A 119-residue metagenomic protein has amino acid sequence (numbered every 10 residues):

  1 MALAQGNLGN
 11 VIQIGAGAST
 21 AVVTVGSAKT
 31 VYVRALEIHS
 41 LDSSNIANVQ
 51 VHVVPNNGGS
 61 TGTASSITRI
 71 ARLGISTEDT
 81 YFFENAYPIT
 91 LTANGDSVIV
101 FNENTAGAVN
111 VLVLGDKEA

Functional and structural regions predicted by a protein language model:
M1-V31, L41, N57-G58, N94-G95 (+1 more regions): C-terminal interaction-tip segments
S19-A21, A35, F82-N85: Short structured motifs
V33-A35, I46-Q50, A108-N110: Exposed beta-strand and adjacent loop surfaces of beta-rich binding modules that mediate intermolecular recognition
E37-H39: Short edge beta-strand/loop segments characteristic of extracellular beta-sandwich folds
S43-I67: Short, surface-exposed beta-strand/strand-loop-strand elements in extracellular ectodomains
V49-N56, N85, L91-A93, D116-E118: Generic alpha-helical propensity signal that fires on short helical segments and nearby coil/disordered stretches
V51-V53, I70-I75, F83-N85, F101-E103 (+1 more regions): Beta-strand-rich, repetitive solenoid scaffolds
G59-D96: Intrinsically disordered, low-complexity Pro/Gly/Ser/Thr-rich segments with frequent PxxP/GP/PP motifs and embedded
